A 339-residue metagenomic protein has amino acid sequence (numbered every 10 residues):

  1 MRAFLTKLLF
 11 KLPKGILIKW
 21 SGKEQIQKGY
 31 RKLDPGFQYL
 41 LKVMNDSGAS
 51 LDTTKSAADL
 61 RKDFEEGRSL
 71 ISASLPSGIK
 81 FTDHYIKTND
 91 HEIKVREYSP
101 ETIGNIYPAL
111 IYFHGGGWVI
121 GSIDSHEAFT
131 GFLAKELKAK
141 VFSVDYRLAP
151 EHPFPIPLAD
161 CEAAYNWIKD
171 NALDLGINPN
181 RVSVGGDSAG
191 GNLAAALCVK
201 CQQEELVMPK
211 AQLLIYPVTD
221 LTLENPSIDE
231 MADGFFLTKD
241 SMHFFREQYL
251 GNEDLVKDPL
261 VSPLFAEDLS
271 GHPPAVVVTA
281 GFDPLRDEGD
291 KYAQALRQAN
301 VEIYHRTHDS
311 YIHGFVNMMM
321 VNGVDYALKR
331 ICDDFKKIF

Functional and structural regions predicted by a protein language model:
M1-E97: A glycine/proline-hinged amphipathic helix-loop "lid/cap" segment that gates access to hydrophobic ligand pockets
F4-L12, I16, L51, K80-F339: Alpha/beta-hydrolase superfamily serine-hydrolase fold, recognizing
